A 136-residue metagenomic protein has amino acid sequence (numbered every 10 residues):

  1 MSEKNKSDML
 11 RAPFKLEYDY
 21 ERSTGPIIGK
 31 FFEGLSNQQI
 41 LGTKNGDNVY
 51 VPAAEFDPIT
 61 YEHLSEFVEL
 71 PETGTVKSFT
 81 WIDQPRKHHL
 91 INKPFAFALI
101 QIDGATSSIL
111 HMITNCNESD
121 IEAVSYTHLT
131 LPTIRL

Functional and structural regions predicted by a protein language model:
M1-L41: A broadly conserved sequence feature marking short terminus-proximal activation segments in nucleic acid-centric
N37-P71: Cys/His-rich short segments
G74-V76: Conserved hydrophobic positions within beta-strands
T80-P85: Short, conserved beta-turn/loop elements at beta-strand boundaries and strand-helix junctions
R86-H88, N92-L99: Short aromatic-glycine-enriched beta-strand elements
S108-N117: Beta-strand/loop nucleic-acid-binding surfaces
N117-Y126: Short nucleic-acid-contacting surface segments enriched for D/E, G, S/T with interspersed K/R
T127-T133: Conserved small/polar residues in nucleotide/adenosyl-binding loops
